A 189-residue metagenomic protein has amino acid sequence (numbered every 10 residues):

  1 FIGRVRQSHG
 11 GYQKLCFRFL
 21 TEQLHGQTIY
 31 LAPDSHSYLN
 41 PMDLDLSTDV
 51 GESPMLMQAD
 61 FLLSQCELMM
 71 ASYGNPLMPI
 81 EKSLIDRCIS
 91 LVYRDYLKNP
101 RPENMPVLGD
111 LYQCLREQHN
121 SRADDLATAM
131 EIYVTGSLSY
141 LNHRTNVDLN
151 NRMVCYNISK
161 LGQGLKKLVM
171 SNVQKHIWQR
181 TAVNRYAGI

Functional and structural regions predicted by a protein language model:
F1-I2: Glycine-rich phosphate-binding P-loop
Q7-G11: Conserved RecA-like ASCE P-loop NTPase motor core of nucleic-acid helicases/translocases
L15-Q27, P33-S35, P41-I189: P-loop NTPase motor domains
